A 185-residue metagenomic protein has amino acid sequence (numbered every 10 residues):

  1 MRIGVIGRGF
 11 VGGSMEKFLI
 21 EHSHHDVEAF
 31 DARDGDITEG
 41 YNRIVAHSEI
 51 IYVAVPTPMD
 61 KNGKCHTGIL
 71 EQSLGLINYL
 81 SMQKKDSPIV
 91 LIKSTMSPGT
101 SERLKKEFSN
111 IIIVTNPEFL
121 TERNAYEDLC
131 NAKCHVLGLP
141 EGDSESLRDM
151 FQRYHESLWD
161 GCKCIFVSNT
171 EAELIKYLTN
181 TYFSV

Functional and structural regions predicted by a protein language model:
M1-A46: NAD(P)+-binding Rossmann beta1-loop-alpha1 motif at the extreme N-terminus of oxidoreductases
E21, K105-N116, T121, A125-V185: Internal alpha-helical scaffold of NAD(P)-dependent oxidoreductase catalytic cores
G35-G40, P98-E102, G142-L147: Short, charged/polar "capping" segments at the starts of alpha-helices and the immediately preceding loops
V45-I50, K85-P88: Short acidic/histidine-rich motifs immediately flanking catalytic phosphotransfer sites in two-component signaling
V53-P56, K93-S94, G138: Short, well-ordered coil/turn residues at beta-beta hairpins and beta-strand->alpha-helix junctions within
P56-K61, E171-E173: A short, flexible beta-alpha/helix-coil linker loop
P58-N124: Rossmann-like NAD(P)(H) cofactor-binding subdomain of soluble oxidoreductases
